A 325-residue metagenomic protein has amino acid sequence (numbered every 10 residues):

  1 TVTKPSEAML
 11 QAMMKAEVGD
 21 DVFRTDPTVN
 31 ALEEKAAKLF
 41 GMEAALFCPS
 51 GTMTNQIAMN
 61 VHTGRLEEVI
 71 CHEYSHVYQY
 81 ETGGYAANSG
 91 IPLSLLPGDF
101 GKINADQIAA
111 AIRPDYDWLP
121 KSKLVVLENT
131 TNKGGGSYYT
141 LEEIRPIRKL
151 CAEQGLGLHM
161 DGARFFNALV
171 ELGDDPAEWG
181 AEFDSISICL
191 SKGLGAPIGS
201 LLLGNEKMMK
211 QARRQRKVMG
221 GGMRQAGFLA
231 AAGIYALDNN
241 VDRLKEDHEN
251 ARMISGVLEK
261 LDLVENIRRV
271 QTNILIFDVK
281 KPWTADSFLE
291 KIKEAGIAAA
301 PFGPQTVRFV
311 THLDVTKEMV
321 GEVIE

Functional and structural regions predicted by a protein language model:
T1-A16, D20-V279, A285-A295, A300-T306 (+2 more regions): Conserved PLP-enzyme active-site core in the AAT-like
